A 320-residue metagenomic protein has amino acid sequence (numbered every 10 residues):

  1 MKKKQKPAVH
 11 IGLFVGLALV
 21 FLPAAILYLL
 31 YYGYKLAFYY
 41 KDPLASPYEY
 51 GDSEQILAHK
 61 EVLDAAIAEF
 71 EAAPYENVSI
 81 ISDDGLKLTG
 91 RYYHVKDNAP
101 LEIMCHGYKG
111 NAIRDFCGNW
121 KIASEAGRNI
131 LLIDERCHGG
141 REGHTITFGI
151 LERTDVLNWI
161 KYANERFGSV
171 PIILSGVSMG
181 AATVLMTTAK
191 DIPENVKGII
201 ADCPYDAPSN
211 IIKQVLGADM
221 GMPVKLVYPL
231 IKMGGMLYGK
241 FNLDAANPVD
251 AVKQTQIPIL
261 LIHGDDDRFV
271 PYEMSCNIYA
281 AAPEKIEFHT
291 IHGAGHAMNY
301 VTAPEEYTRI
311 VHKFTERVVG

Functional and structural regions predicted by a protein language model:
I11, L17-I81: An N-terminal hydrophobic leader/cap segment in hydrolases
Y108-I122, E135: The serine-hydrolase catalytic nucleophile loop
A123-E142: Conserved alpha/beta-hydrolase
I146-F167: Alpha/beta-hydrolase active-site loop
M186-N242: Hydrolase active-site cap/lid region
P248, I257, P271-A280: Short alpha-helix in the alpha/beta-hydrolase fold that links the catalytic acid
Q254-Q256, L261-H263, D267: Short beta-strand/loop motif that positions the catalytic acidic residue of the alpha/beta-hydrolase fold
T302-G320: Catalytic active-site module of serine/aspartate enzymes centered on a nucleophile-bearing elbow/loop
